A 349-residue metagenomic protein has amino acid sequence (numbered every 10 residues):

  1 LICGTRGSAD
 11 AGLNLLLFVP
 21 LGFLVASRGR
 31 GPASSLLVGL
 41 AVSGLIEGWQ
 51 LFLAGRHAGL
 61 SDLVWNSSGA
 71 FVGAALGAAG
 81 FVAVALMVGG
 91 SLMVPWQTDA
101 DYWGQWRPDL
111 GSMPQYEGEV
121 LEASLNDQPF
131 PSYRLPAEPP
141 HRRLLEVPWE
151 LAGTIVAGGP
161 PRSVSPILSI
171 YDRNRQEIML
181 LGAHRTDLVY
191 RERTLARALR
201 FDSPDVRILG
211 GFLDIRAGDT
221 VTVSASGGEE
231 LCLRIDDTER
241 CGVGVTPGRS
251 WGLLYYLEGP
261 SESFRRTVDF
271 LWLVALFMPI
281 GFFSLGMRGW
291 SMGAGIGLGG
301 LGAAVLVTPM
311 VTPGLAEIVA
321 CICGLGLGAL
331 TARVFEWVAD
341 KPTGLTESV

Functional and structural regions predicted by a protein language model:
L1-S61, S67-V349: Bulky hydrophobic segments
